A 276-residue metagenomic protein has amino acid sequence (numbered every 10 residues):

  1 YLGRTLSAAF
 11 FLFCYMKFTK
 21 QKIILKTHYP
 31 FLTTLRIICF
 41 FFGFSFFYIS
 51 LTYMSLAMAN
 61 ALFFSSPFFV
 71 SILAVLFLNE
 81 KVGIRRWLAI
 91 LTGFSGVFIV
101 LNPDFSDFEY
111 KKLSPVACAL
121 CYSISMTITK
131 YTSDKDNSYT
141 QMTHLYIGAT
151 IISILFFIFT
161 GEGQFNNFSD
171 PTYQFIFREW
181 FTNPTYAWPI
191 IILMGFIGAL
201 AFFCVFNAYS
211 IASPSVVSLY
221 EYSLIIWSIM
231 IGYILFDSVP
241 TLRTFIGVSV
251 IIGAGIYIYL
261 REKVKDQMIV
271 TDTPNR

Functional and structural regions predicted by a protein language model:
Y1-F42, C121-I128, L145-G161: Transmembrane alpha-helices of multi-pass small-molecule transport proteins
L2-G3, N60-S65, S133-G148, A199-Y233: Helix-helix packing/entry segments at the starts of transmembrane helices
L6, F13, I37-S45, P67-I72 (+7 more regions): Hydrophobic/small/kink-forming positions within alpha-helical transmembrane segments of polytopic membrane proteins
L12, D107-S169, F181, V270-R276: Transmembrane alpha-helical segments that form core, pore/gating elements of small-molecule transporters/exporters
K22-F46, Y110-V116, N167-L200: Loop-to-transmembrane-helix transition segments
S50, L56, L62, L76-L78 (+6 more regions): Hydrophobic/aromatic residues within transmembrane alpha-helices of multi-pass small-molecule transporters
F63, N79-I99, E109-K112, G232-A254: Loop-to-transmembrane alpha-helix entry segments
S218, S223-R276: C-terminal-most transmembrane helix of multi-pass membrane proteins
